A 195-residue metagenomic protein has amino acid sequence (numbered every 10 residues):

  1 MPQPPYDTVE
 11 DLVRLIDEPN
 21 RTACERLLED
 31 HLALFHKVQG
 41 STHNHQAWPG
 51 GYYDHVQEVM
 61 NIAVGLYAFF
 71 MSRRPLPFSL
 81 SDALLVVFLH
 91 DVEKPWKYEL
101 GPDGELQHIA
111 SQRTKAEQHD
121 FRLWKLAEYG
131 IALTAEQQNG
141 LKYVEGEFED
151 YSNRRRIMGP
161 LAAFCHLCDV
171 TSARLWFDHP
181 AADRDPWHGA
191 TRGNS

Functional and structural regions predicted by a protein language model:
M1-S195: Metal-dependent phosphohydrolase cores
